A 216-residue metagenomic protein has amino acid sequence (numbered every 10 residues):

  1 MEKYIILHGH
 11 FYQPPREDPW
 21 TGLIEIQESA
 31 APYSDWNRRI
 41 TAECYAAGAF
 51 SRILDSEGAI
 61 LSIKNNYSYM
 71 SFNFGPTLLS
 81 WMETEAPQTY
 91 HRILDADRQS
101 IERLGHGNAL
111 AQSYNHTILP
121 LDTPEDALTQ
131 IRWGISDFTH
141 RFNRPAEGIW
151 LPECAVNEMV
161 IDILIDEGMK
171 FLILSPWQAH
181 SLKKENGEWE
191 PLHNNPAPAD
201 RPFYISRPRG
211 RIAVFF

Functional and structural regions predicted by a protein language model:
M1-F216: Carbohydrate-active enzymes and regulators
